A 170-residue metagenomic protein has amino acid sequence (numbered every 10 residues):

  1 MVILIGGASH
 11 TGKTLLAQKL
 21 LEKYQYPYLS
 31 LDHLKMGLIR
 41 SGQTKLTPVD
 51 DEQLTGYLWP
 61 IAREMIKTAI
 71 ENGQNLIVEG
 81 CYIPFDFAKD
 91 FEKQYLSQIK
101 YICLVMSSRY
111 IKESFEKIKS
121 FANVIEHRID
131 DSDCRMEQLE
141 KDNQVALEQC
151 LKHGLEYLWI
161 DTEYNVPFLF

Functional and structural regions predicted by a protein language model:
I5: Hydrophobic anchor at the beta1->P-loop junction of P-loop NTPases
A8: P-loop (Walker A) phosphate-binding loop of NTP-binding proteins
G12: Conserved glycine(s) of the Walker
L15: Conserved Walker
Q18-I61: Conserved substrate/cofactor phosphate-moiety recognition/catalytic segment in nucleotide-dependent phosphotransferases
Q53-Q98, I102-M106: Glycine-rich phosphate-binding loop used to anchor ATP phosphates in small-molecule kinases, encompassing both
I99-N143: A glycine- and Lys/Arg-enriched "phosphate-lid" helix/loop adjacent to the NTP-binding pocket of small-molecule kinases
Q144-F170: NTP-dependent small-molecule kinase module
